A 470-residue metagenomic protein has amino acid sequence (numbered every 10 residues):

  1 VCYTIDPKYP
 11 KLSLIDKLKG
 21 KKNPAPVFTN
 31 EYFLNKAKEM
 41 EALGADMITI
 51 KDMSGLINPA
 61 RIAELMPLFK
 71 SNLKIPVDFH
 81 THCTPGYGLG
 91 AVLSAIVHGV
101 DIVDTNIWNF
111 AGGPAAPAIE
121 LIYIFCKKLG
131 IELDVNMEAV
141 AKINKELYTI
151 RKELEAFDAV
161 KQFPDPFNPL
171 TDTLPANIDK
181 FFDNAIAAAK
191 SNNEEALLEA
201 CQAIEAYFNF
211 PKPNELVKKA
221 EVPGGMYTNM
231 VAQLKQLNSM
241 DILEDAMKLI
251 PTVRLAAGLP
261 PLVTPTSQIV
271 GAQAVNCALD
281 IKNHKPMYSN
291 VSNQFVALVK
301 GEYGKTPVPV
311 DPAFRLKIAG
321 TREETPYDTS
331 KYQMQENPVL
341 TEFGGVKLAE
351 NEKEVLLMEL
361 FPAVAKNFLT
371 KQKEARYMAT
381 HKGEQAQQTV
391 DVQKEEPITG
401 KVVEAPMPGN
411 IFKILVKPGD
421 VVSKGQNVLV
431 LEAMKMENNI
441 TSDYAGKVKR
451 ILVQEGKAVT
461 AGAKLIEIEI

Functional and structural regions predicted by a protein language model:
V1-I75, L93-V100: Alpha/beta enzyme core
T4-I5, E31, T84-G88, N410 (+2 more regions): Short acidic loop-to-helix transition motifs that present clustered carboxylates
K51-M53, D78-H82, N106, P406 (+3 more regions): Structural motif
M53-H284: Catalytic alpha/beta core domains of metabolic enzymes, predominantly
P76, M358-A363, F412, N439: Short, proline-centered helix/strand-breaking motifs
A187-I398, P406: Terminal or standalone catalytic/regulatory effector modules within metabolic enzymes and repeat proteins
E396-I470: Structured functional modules or segments
